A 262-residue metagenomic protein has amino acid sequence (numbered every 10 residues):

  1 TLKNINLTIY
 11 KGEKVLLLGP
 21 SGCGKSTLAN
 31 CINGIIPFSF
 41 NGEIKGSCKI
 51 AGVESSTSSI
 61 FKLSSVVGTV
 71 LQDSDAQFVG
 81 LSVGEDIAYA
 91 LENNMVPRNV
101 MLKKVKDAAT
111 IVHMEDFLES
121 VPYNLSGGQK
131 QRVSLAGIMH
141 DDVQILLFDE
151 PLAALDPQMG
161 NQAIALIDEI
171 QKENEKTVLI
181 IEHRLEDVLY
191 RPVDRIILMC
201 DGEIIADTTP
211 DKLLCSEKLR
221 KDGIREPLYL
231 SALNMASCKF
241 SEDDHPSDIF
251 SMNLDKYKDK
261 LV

Functional and structural regions predicted by a protein language model:
N33, G68, D75, L81-E92 (+2 more regions): Short helical segment in ABC ATPase nucleotide-binding domains corresponding to the A-loop/adjacent helical element
S47-K62: ABC ATPase NBD Q-loop/coupling interface
N99-F117: Conserved ABC ATPase "signature" region
V121-L125, Q129: Conserved ABC ATPase signature
L146-D149: Catalytic Walker B motif of ABC-type/P-loop ATPase nucleotide-binding domains
P157-M159: Helix N-cap at the start of a conserved alpha-helix in ABC-type nucleotide-binding domains
E203-Y229: Conserved beta-strand-loop-alpha-helix hinge in the C-terminal portion of ABC ATPase nucleotide-binding domains
